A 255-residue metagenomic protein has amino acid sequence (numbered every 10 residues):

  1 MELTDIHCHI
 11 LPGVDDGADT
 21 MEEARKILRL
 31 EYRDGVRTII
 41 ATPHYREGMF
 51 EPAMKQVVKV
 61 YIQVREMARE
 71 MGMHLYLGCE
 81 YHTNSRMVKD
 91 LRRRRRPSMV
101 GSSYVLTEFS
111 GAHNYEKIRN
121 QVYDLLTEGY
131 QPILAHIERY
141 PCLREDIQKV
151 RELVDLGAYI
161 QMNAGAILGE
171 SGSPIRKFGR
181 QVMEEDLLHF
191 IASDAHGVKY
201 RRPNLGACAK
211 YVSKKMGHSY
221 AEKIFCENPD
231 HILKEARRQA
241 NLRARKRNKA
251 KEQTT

Functional and structural regions predicted by a protein language model:
M1-G72: An N-terminally biased module of ancient metal coordination in phosphate/nucleic-acid-related enzymes
E2, H9-A18, I147-V154, M162-G165: Metallo-beta-lactamase
H9-L11, H44-Y45, G78-N84, S110-A112 (+4 more regions): Active-site beta-loop-alpha junctions enriched in small/polar residues
M21-L28, M87-L91, E116-I118, F178: Short, acidic/polar
Y32, L126, M183-E184: Non-catalytic positions within long, well-ordered alpha-helices that form the structural scaffold/packing of enzyme
E51-Q161, Q239-T255: Extended substrate/RNA-proximal surfaces in nucleic-acid metabolism proteins
L187-P203: Short acidic/histidine-rich active-site segments
L205, K210-T255: Mid-to-C-terminal alpha-helical segments outside catalytic/metal-binding sites
